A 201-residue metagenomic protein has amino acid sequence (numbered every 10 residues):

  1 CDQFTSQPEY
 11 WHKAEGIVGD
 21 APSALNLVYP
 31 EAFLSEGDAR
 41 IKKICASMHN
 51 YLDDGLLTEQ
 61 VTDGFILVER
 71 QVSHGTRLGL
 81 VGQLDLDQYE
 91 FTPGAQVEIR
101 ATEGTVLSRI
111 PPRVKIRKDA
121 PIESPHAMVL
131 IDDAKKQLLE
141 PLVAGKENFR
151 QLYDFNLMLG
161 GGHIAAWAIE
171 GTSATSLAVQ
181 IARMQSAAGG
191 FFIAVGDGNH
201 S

Functional and structural regions predicted by a protein language model:
C1-G160, A168, V179-A182, A187: N-terminal extension/subdomain marker
T172: Metal-assisted phosphate- and nucleotidyl-transfer catalytic regions
T175-S201: Active-site beta-strand/loop microenvironment that shapes enzyme catalytic pockets
